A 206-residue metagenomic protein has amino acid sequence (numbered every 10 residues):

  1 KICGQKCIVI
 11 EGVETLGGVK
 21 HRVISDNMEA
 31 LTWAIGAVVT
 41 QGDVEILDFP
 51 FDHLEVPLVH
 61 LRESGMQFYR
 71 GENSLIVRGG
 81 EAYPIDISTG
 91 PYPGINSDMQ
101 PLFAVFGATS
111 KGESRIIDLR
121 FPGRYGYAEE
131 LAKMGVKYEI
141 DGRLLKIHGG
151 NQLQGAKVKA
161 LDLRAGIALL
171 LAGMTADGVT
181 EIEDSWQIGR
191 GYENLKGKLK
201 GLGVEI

Functional and structural regions predicted by a protein language model:
K1-I206: Short, structured segments at the rim of ligand-binding sites
